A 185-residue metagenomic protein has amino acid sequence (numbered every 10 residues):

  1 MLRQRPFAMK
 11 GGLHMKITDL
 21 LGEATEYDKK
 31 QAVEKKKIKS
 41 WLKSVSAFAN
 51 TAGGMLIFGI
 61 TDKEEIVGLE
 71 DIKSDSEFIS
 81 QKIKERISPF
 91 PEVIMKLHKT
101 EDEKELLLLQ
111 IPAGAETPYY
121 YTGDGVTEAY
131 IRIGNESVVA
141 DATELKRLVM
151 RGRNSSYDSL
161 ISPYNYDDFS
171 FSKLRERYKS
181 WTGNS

Functional and structural regions predicted by a protein language model:
M1-S185: Conserved N-terminal catalytic/coupling substructures associated with nucleotide/phosphate chemistry
